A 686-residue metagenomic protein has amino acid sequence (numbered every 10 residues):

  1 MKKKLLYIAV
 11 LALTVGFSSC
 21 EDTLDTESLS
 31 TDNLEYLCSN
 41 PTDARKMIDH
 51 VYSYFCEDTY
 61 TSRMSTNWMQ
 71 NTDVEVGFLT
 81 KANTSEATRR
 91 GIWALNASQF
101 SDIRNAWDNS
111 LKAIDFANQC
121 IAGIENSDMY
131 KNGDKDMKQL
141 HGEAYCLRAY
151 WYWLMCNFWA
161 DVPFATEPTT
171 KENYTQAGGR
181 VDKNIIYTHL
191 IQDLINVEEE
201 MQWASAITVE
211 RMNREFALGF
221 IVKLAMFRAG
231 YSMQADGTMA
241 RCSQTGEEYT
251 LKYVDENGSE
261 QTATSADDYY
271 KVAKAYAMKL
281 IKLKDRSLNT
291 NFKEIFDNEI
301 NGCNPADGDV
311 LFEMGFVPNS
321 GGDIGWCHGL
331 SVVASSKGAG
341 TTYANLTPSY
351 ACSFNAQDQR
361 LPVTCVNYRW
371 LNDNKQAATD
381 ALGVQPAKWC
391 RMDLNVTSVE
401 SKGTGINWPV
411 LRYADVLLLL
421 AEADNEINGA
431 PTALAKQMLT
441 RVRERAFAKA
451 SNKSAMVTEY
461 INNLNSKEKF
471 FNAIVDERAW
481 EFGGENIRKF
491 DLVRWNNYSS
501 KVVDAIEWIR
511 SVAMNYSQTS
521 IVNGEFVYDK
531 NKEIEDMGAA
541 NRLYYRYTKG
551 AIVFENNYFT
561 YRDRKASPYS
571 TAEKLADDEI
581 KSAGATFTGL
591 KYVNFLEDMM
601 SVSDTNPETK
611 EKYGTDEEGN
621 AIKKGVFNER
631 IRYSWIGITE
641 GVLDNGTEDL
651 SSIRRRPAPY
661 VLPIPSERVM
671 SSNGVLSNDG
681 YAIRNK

Functional and structural regions predicted by a protein language model:
K3-I8: Sec-dependent signal peptide recognition, specifically the positively charged N-region followed immediately by
G16-S19: C-terminal motif of bacterial Sec signal peptides marking the signal peptidase cleavage site
E21-T23: Bacterial signal peptide processing site
S39-T42, I48, Y52, C56-T61 (+4 more regions): Elongated scaffold/linker segments in the mid-to-C-terminal portions of large proteins
N40-D58, A82-W159, Y174-T188, Q192-V209 (+5 more regions): Conserved, well-structured interaction surfaces
S62-K81, A165-E167, M201-G219, S232-G329 (+6 more regions): Short, surface-exposed recognition loops and adjoining beta-strand edges that mediate ligand/DNA contacts, enriched
L154-F158, P163, S205, F227-D236 (+1 more regions): Short coil/turn linking the two alpha-helices of tandem helical-hairpin repeats
